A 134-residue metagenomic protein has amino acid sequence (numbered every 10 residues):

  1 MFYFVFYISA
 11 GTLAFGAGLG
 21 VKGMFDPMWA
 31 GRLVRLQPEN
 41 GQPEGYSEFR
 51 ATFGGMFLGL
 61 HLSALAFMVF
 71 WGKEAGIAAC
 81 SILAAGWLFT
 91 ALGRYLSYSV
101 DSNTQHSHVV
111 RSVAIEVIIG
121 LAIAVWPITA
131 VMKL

Functional and structural regions predicted by a protein language model:
M1-F15: Cytosolic juxtamembrane helix and N-cap/initiation of the first transmembrane helix
G11-R32: N-terminal signal-anchor/start-transfer transmembrane helix
T12-A14, I77-W87: Structural signature of hydrophobic alpha-helical transmembrane segments
D26-S47: Cytosolic, membrane-interface loops and tails of multi-pass inner-membrane proteins
G45-M68, A85-G86: Core segments of alpha-helical transmembrane spans in multipass integral membrane proteins
S47-E48, S107-A124: Small-residue-rich segments of transmembrane alpha-helices in multi-pass membrane proteins, especially helix faces
L88-D101: Transmembrane alpha-helical segments of integral membrane proteins
V125-L134: Juxtamembrane boundary at the C-terminal end of a transmembrane helix
